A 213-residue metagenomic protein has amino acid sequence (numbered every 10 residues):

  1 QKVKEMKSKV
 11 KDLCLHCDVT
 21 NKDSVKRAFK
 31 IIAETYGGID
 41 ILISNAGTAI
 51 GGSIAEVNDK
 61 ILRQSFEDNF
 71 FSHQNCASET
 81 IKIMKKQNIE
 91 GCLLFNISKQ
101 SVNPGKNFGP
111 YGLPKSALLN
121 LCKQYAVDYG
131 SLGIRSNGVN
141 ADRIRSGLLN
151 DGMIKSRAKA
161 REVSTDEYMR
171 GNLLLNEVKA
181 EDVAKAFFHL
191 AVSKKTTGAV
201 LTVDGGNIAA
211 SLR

Functional and structural regions predicted by a protein language model:
K26, K30, A49-R63, K82 (+1 more regions): Conserved mid-core segment of classical short-chain dehydrogenase/reductases
G38, I43, G130, R135 (+1 more regions): Short, small/polar-rich loop/turn modules that mediate ligand/substrate recognition or access, typified
T48, A55-N75, L94, L118 (+2 more regions): Catalytic Tyr-X3-Lys loop
A77, P114, C122: Active-site helix of classical SDR
K82, V127-S131: Alpha-helical segment proximal to the catalytic Tyr-Lys
S98: Residue(s) in the substrate-gating loop at a strand-loop-helix junction that position the organic substrate next
S131, I144-G171, R213: A glycine/serine/threonine-rich, flexible loop-to-helix segment that serves as the NAD(P) cofactor-binding "lid"
N176-V203, I208: C-terminal substrate-recognition "lid" of short-chain dehydrogenase/reductases
